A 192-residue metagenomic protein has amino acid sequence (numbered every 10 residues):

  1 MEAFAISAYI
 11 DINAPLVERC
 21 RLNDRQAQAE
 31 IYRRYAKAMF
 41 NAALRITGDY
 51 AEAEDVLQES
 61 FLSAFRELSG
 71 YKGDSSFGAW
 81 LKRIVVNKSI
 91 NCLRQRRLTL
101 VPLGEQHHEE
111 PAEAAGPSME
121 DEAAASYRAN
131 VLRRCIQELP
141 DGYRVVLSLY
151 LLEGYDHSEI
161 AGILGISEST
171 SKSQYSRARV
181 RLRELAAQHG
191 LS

Functional and structural regions predicted by a protein language model:
M1-Y9, R19, V101, A125 (+4 more regions): C-terminal edge and immediately downstream basic/flexible tail or linker adjoining helix-turn-helix-like DNA-binding
A3-S7, R21-E30, F40-E59, E168 (+1 more regions): Short, charged helix-capping/linker segments at alpha-helix termini
Y9-I10, T99-A125, D156-H157: Internal acidic/polar
R21-L22, R45, Q58-S76, Q95-R97: Sigma70-family region 2
R34-K37, I46, S148-Y155: Short helix-capping/turn signature of helix-turn-helix
S69-G73, R83-L103, A125: Arg/Lys-rich amphipathic alpha helix in sigma70-family domain 2
A79, V86-I90, Y143, L152 (+1 more regions): DNA-recognition helix of helix-turn-helix
N130, R134-V145, L149-T170: Helix-turn-helix DNA-binding module
